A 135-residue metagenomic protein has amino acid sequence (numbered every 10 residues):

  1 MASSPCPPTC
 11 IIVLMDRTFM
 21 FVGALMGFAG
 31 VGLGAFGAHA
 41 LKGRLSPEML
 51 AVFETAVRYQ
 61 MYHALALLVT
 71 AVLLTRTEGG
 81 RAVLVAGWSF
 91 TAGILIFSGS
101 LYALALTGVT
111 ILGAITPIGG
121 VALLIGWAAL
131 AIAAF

Functional and structural regions predicted by a protein language model:
P5-P7: N-terminal polybasic/positive-inside topogenic patches
C10-F135: Polytopic transmembrane helical bundles with strong interfacial aromatic enrichment
